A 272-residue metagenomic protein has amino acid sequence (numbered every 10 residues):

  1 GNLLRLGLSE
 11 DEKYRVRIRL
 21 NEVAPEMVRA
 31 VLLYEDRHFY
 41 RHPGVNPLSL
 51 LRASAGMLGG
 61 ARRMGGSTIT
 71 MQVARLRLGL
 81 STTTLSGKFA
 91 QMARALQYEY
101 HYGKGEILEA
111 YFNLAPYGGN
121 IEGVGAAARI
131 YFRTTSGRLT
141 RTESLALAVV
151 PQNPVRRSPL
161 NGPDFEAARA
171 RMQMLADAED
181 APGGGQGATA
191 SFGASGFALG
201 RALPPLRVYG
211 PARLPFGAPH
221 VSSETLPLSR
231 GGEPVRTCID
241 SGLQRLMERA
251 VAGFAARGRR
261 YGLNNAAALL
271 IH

Functional and structural regions predicted by a protein language model:
G1-E26, K88: Terminal hydrophobic membrane-targeting helix
N2-L4, V23, G262-H272: A short, well-structured edge-of-sheet supersecondary motif
L3-G7, K13, F39-H42, R156 (+1 more regions): Short, solvent-exposed loop/turn elements at domain surfaces
E10-D11, P43-L48, S67, L85-F89 (+1 more regions): Short, glycine-/polar-rich solvent-exposed loops and beta-turns at beta-strand/coil boundaries
R19-I69, E122-F132, L139-S144, A190: Flexible, acidic/glycine-enriched loop-and-adjacent beta/alpha segments that face the extracytoplasmic/periplasmic side
R29-L32, D36, E179, M247 (+1 more regions): Active-site SXXK
R62-R249: Non-catalytic, structured segments within soluble enzyme domains
T140, S241-L270: Beta-lactamase-like hydrolase cores
